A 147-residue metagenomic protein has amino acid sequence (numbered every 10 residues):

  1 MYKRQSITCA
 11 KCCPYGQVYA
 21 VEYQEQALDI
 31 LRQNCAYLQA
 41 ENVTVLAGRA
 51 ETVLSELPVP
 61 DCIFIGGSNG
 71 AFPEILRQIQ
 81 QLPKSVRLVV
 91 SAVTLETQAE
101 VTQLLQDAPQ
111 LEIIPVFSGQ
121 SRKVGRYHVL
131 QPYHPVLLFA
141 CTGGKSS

Functional and structural regions predicted by a protein language model:
M1-Y2: Short, small-residue-biased leader/transition segments that mark boundaries at the very start of proteins
S6-I7: Conserved SAM-dependent methyltransferase scaffold
K11-V18, L82-K84: Conserved S-adenosyl-L-methionine
C13, N34-C35, L105: Conserved hydrophobic residues forming the short capping helix/wall of the S-adenosyl-L-methionine
Y19-P60: S-adenosyl-L-methionine
P58-G67, R87: Short SAM/SAH-binding signature in class I
G70-Q78: A short, conserved alpha-helix within the catalytic core of class I
R77-Y133, L137: C-terminal substrate-binding/active-site "lid" region of AdoMet-derived donor-dependent transferases
